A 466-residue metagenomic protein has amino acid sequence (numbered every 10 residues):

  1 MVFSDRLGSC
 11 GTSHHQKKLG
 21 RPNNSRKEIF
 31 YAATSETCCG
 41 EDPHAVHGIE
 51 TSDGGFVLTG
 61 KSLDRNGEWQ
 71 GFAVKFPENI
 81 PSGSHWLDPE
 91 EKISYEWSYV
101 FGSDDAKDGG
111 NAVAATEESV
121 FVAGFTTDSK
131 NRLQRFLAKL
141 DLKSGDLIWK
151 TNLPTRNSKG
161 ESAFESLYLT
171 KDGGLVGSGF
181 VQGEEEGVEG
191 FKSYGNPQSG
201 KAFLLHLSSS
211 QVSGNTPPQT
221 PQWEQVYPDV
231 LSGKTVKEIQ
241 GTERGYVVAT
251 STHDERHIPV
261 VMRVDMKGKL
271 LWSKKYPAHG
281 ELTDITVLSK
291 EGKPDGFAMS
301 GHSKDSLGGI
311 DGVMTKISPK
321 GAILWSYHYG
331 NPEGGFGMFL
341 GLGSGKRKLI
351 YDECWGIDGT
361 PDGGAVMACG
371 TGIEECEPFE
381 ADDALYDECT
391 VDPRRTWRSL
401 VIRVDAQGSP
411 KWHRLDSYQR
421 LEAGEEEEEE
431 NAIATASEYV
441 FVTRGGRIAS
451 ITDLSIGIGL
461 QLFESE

Functional and structural regions predicted by a protein language model:
M1-R6, C10: Classical Sec-dependent N-terminal signal peptides that target proteins to the secretory pathway
C10-E466: A sequence-level/structural motif corresponding to short, flexible coil/turn segments enriched in small polar residues
